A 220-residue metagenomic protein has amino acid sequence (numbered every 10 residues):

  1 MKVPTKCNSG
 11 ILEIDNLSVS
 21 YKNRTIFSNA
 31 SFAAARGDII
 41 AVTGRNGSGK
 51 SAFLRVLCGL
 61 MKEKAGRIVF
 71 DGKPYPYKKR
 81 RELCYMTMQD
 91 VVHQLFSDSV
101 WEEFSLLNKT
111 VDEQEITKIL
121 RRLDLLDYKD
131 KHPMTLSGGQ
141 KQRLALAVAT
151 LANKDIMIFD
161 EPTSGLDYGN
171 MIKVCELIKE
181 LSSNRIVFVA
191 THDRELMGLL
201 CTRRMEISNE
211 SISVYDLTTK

Functional and structural regions predicted by a protein language model:
T43-R45: The feature captures the beta-strand-to-loop junction immediately N-terminal to the Walker
C58: Helix-to-loop junction immediately C-terminal to a conserved catalytic motif
G66-R81: Conserved ABC transporter NBD signature motif
E113-Y128, T150: Conserved ABC ATPase "signature" region
H132-L136, Q140: Conserved ABC ATPase signature
L146-A147: Hydrophobic anchor residue at the start of the ABC signature
L151-D155: A short, proline-enriched helix->beta-strand linker immediately N-terminal to the Walker B motif in ABC-type P-loop
M157-E161: Catalytic Walker B motif of ABC-type/P-loop ATPase nucleotide-binding domains
